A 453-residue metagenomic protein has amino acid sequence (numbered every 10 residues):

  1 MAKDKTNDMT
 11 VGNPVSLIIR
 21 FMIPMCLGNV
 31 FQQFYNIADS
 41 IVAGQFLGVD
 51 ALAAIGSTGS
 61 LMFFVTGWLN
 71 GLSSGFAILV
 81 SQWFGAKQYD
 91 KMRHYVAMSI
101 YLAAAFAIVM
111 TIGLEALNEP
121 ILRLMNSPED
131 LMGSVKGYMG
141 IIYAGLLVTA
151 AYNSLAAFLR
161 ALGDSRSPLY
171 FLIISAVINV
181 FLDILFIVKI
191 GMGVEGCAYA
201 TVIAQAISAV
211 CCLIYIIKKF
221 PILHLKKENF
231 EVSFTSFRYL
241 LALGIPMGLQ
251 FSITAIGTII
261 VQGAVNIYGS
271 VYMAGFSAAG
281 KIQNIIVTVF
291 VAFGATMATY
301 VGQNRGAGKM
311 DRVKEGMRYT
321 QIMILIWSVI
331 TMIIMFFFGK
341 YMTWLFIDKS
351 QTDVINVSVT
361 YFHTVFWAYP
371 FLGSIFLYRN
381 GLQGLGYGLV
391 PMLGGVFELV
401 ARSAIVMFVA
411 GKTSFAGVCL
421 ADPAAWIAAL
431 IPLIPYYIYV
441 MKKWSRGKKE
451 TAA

Functional and structural regions predicted by a protein language model:
M1-M22, V80-G145, K189-I245, V301-A368 (+1 more regions): Short alpha-helical transmembrane segments in multi-pass integral membrane proteins
M9-F46, S60-G75, L79, A104-T111 (+5 more regions): N-terminal transmembrane alpha-helices
R20-D39, I141, S175, A204-S208 (+3 more regions): Transmembrane helical elements of multi-pass membrane transporters/channels
L27, D39-A43, I55, V80 (+22 more regions): Hydrophobic/aromatic residues within transmembrane alpha-helices of membrane transport systems, especially the TMDs
V30, F34-A53, L122-E129, L185-M192 (+6 more regions): Helix-terminus/linker motif at the lipid-water interface of multi-pass membrane proteins
L52-I112, T149-P168, F276-G339, L372-G394: Small-residue-rich hydrophobic transmembrane alpha-helices
F64-G67, T111, N179-I184, A209-L213 (+4 more regions): Hydrophobic transmembrane alpha-helices of multi-pass small-molecule transporters
S73, I142-R160, P168-A176, C197-V210 (+4 more regions): Short runs within selected transmembrane alpha-helices of multi-pass transporters and secretion channels
